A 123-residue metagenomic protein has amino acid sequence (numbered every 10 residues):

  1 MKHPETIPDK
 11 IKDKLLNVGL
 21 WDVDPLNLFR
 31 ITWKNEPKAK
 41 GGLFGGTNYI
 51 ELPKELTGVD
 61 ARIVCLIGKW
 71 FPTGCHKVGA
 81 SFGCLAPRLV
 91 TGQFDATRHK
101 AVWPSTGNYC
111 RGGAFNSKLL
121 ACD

Functional and structural regions predicted by a protein language model:
M1-D123: PLP-dependent amino-acid enzyme catalytic core
